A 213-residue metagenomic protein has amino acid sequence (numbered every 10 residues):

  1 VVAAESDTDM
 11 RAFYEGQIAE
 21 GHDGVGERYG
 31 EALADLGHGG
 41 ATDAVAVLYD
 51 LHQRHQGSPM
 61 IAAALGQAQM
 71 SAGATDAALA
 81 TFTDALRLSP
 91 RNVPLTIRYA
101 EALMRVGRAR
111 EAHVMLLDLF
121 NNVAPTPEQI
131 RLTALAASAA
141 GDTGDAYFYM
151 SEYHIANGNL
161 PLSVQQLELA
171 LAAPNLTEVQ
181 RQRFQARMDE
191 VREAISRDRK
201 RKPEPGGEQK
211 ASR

Functional and structural regions predicted by a protein language model:
V1-D84, M115, N159-P161, Q165-L169 (+3 more regions): Extracytoplasmic and endomembrane cell-envelope/extracellular-matrix remodeling and assembly machinery
E20, R54, L88, N122-V123 (+3 more regions): Structural marker of alpha-solenoid helical repeat scaffolds
P59, A63-G144, F148: Alpha-helical adaptor scaffolds
S138-T143, I155-L162, L176: Short amphipathic alpha-helical interaction segments
